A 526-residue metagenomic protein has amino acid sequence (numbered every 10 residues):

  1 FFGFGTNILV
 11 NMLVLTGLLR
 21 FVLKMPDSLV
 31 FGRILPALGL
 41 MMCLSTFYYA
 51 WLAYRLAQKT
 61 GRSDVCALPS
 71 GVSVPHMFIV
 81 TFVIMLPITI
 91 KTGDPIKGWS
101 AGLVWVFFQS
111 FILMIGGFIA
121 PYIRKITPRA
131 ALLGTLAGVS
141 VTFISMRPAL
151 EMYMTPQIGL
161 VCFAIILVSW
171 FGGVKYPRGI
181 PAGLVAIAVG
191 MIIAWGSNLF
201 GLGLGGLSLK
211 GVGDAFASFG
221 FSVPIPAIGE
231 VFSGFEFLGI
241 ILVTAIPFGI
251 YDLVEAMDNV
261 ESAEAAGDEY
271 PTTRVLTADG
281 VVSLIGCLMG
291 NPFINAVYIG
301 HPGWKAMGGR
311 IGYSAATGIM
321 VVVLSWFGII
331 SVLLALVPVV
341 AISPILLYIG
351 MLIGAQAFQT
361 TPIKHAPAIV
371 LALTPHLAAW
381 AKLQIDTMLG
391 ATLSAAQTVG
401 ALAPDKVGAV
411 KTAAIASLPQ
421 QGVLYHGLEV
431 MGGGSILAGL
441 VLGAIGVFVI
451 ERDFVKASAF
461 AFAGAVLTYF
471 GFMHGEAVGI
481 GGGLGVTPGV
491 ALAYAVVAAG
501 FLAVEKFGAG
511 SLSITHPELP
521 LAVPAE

Functional and structural regions predicted by a protein language model:
F1-F163, G303-A315, I319-S331, A335-L336 (+3 more regions): Early transmembrane hairpin of solute transport permeases
V10, G39, F118, L160 (+13 more regions): Conserved active-site and cofactor/substrate-binding residues in soluble primary-metabolism enzymes
M12-L18, H301-G303, A316-P524: Transmembrane alpha-helical segments and their short flanking loops that form helix-hairpins/helix-helix interfaces
M25-S28, A53-S63, F237-I311, L519-A522: Membrane-embedded helical hairpins/re-entrant loop segments and their flanking transmembrane helices within multi-pass
L29-L35, C43-T46, W51, E151 (+6 more regions): Flexible hinge motifs at transmembrane-helix junctions and intramembrane kinks/re-entrant loops in multi-pass membrane
W105-Q109, P247-F248, M289-G290, M431: Alpha-helical transmembrane segments of multi-pass integral membrane proteins
A130, G134-L136, G179-A182, A186 (+6 more regions): Small-residue packing motifs within transmembrane alpha-helices
V174, G290, G328-I329: Short helix-capping/hinge motifs at transmembrane helix termini and TM-loop junctions
